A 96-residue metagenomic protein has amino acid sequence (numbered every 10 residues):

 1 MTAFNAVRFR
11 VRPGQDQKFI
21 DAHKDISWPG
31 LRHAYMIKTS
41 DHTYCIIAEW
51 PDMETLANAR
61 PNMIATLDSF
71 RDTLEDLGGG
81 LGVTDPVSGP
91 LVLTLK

Functional and structural regions predicted by a protein language model:
M1-A3, R8-R10, R32-C45, D68-K96: Glycine-rich beta-strand-turn "strand-cap" elements at beta-sheet edges
R8-F19: Short, surface-exposed ligand-recognition loops at beta-strand->loop->(often short) alpha-helix junctions that present
G14, D41, E54: Short alpha-helical
Q17, D52-N62: Short amphipathic alpha-helices within nucleic acid-binding modules
D21-K24, A59-L67: Short amphipathic alpha-helices in soluble, non-transmembrane regions that often serve as interface/regulatory elements
K24-D25, A34: Short, flexible, glycine/charge-rich loop motifs used to bind or transfer phosphoryl groups or to couple energy/partner
E49: Sensory beta-strand/linker motifs that couple input domains to effectors
